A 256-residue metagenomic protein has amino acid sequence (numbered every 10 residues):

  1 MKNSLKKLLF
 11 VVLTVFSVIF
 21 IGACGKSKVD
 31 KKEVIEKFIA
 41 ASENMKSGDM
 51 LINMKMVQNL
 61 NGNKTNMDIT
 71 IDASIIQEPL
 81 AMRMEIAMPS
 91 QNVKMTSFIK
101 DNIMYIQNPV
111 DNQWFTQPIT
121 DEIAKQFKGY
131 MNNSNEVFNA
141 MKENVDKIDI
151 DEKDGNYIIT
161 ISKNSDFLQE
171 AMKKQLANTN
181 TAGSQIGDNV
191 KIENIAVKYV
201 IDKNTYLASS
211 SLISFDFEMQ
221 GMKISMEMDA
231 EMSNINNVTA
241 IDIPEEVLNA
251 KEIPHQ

Functional and structural regions predicted by a protein language model:
K2-V12: Bacterial N-terminal signal peptides that target proteins for export
F20-A23: C-terminal motif of bacterial Sec signal peptides marking the signal peptidase cleavage site
G25-Q256: Subset-of-secretome marker
